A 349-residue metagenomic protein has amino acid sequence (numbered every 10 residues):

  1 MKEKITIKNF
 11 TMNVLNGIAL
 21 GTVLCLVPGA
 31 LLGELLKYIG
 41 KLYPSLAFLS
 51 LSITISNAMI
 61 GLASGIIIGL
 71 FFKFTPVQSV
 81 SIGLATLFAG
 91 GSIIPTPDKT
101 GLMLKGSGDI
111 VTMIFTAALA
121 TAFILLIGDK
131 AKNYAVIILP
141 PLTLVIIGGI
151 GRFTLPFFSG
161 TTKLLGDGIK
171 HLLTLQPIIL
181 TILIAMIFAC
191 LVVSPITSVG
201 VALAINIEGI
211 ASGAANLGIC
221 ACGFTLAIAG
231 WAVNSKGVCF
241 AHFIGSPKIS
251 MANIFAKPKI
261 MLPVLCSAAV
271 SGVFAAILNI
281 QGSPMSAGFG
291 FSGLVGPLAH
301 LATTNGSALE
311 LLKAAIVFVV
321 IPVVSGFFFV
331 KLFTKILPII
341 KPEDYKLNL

Functional and structural regions predicted by a protein language model:
M1-L349: Pore-lining transmembrane helices
